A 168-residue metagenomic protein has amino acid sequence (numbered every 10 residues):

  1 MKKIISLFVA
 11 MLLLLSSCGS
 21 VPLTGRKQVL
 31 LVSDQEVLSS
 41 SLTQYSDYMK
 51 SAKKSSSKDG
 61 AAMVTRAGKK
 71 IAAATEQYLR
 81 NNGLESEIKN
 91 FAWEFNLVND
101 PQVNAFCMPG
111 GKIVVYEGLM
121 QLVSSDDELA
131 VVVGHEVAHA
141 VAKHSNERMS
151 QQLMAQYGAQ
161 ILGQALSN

Functional and structural regions predicted by a protein language model:
K3-S6, L13, C18-N168: A Zn2+-metalloprotease active-site environment signal
